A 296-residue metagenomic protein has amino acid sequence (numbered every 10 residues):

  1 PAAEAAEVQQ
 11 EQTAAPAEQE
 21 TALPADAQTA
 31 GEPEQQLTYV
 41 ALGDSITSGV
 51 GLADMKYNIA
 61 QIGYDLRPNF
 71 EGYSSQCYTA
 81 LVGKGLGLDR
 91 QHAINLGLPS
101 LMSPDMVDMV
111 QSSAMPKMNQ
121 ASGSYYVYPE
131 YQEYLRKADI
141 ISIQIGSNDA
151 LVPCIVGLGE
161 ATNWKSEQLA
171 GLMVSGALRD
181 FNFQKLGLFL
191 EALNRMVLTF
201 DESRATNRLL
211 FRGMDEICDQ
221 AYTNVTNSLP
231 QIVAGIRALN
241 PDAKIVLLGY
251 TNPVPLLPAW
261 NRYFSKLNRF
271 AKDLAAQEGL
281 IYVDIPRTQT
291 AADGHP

Functional and structural regions predicted by a protein language model:
P1-A6: Sec-dependent signal peptide cleavage junction
T21-P99: Serine-esterase "nucleophile elbow" of acetyl-processing enzymes
T38-A41, T47, A93-G97, I140-Q144 (+2 more regions): Structural recognition of the beta-strand scaffold that forms the well-ordered cores of secreted hydrolase catalytic
V50-L52, D105, Q111-Q220, N252-V254: Oxyanion-hole/transition-state-stabilizing segment in secreted/luminal serine hydrolases and related acyltransferases
Y64-E71, D215-Y222, A259-W260: Second-shell loop/turn segments in exported
S74, Y78, V127, A221 (+3 more regions): Stable alpha-helical elements in mature extracytoplasmic
L81-D89, S228-V246, F270-D284: A structural motif corresponding to the C-terminal end of an alpha-helix and its immediate exit/capping segment
Y250-P296: Catalytic His-Asp segment of secreted/periplasmic serine-dependent ester chemistry enzymes
